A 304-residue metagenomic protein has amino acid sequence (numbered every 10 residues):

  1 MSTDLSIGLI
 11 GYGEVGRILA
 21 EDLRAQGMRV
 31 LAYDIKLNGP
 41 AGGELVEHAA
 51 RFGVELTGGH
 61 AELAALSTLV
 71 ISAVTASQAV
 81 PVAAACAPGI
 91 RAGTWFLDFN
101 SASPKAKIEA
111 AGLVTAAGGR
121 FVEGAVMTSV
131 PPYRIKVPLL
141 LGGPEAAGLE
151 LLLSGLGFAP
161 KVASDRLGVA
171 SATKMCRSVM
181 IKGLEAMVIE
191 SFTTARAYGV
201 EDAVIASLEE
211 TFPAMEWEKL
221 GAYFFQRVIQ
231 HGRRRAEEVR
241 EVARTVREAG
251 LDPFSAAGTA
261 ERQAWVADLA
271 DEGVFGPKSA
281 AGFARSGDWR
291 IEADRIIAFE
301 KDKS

Functional and structural regions predicted by a protein language model:
M1-A65: NAD(P)+-binding Rossmann beta1-loop-alpha1 motif at the extreme N-terminus of oxidoreductases
I10, Y33, S72-A73, G124: The conserved SAM/SAH-binding core of class I Rossmann-like methyltransferase domains, concentrating on the hydrophobic
Y12, A102, K107-K182: Rossmann-fold dinucleotide-binding core
G27, L66-S67, G93, V137 (+1 more regions): Short, well-ordered alpha-helix to beta-strand connector turns
H60-R120: Rossmann-fold NAD(P) dinucleotide-binding segment
T173-G282: Helical "substrate-binding/catalytic lid" subdomain of Rossmann-like NAD(P)-dependent dehydrogenases/reductases
K278-S304: Short, basic/aromatic-enriched C-terminal tail that caps enzymatic domains
